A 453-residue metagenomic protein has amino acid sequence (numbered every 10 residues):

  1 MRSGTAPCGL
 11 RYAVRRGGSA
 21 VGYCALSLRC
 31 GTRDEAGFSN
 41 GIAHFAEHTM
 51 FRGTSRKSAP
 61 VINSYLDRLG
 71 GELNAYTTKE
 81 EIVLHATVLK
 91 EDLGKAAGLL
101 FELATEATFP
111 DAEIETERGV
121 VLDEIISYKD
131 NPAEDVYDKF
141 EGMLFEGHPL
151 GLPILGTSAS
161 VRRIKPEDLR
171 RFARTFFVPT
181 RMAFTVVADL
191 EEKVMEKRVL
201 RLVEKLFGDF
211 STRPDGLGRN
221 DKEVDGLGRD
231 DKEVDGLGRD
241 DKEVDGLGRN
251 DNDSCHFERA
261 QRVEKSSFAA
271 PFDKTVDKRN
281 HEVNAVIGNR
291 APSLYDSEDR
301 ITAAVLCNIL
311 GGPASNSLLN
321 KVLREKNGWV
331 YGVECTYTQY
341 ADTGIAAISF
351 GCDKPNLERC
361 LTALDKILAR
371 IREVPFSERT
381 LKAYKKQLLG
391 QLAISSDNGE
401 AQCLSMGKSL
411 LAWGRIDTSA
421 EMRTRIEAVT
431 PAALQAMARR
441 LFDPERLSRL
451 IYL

Functional and structural regions predicted by a protein language model:
M1-V21: N- or domain-start disorder-to-order transition segments that initiate the globular core
L10, T32, A270, M422: A glycine- and charged-residue-rich anion-binding loop/surface
R16-A20, A25-S27, R262-N316: His/Glu-based metal-binding/catalytic segments typifying zinc-dependent metallopeptidases
A25-T87, P313-W329: M16/MPP (pitrilysin/insulinase) zinc-metallopeptidase core fold and M16-derived inactive scaffolds
G41, I301, T338-A341: Short, surface-exposed loop/turn microsegments at beta-strand edges and helix-strand junctions
A43, H256, A303: Single, functionally critical "micro-switch" positions that shape active/binding sites and transmembrane helices
V61-E223, D240-E243, G248-E264, T275 (+4 more regions): Charge-rich, well-structured scaffold segments of protease-associated domains
A96, I301-T302, S315-L319, C360: Catalytic-loop motifs flanking and including active-site residues across diverse enzymes
